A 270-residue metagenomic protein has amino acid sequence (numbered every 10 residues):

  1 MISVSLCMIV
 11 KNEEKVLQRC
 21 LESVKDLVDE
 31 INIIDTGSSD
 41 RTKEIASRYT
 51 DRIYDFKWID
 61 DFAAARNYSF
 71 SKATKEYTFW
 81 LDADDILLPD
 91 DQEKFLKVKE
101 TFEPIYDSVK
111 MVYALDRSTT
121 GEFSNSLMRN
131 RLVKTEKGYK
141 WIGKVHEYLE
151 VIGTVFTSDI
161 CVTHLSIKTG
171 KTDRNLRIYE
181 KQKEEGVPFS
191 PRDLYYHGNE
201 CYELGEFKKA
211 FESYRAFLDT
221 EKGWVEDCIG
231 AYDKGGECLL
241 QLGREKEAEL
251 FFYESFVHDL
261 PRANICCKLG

Functional and structural regions predicted by a protein language model:
M8-E30: Short, well-formed alpha-helical segments that are part of the catalytic scaffolds of diverse glycosyltransferases
K15-Q18, D40-Y49: Acidic helix N-cap motif at the loop->helix transition within catalytic regions of sugar-transfer enzymes
S23, L27, D35-I45, W58 (+2 more regions): A conserved acidic beta->alpha catalytic loop
E44-Y68, K72: Conserved donor nucleotide-binding strand/loop of the catalytic core
A64-F70, L81, L87-A216: Catalytic-site signature of metal-activated, phosphate-bearing donor transferases, centered on the GT-A/GT-A-like
T78: Short aromatic/hydrophobic "clamp" motif used to bind/position activated sugar donors
V187-P188, K222, L260: Short coil turns that delineate tetratricopeptide repeat
R192, E226-G230, N264: Start-of-helix register in tetratricopeptide repeats
